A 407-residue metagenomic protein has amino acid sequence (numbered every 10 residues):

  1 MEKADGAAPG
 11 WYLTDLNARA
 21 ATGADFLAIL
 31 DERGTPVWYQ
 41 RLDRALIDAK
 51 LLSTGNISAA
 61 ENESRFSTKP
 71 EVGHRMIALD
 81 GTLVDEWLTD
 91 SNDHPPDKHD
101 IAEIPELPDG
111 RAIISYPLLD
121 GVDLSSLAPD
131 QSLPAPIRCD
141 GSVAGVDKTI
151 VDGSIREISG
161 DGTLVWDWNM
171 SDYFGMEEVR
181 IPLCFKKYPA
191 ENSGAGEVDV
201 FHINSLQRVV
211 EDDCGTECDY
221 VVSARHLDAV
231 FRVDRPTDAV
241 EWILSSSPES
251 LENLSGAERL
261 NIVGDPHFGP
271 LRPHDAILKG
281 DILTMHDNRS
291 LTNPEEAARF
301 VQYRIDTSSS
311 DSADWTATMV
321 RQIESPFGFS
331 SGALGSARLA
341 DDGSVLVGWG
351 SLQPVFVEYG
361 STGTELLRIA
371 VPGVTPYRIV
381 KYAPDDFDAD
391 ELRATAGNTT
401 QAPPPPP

Functional and structural regions predicted by a protein language model:
M1-P407: Histidine-/acidic-rich catalytic cores in large beta-rich domains
